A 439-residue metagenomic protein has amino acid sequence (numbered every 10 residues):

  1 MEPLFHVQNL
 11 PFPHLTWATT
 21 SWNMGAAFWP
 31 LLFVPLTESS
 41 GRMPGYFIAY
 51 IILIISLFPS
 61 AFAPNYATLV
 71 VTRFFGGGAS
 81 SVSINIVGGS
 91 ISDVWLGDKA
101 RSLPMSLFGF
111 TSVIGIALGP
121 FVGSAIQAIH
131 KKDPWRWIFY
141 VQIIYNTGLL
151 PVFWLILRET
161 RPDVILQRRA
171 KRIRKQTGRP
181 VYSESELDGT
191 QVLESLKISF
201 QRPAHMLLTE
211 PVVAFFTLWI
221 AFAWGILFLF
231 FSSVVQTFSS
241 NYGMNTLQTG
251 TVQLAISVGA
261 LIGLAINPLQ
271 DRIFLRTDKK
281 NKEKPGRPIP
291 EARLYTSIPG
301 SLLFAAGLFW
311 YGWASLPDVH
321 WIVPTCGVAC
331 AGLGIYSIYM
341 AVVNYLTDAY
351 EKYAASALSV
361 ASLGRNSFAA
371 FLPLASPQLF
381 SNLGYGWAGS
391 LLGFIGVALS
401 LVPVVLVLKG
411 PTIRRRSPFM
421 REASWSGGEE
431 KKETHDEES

Functional and structural regions predicted by a protein language model:
M1, R136-W137, I144-Y145, L150-I198 (+3 more regions): Intracellular terminal tails of multi-pass secondary transporters
F5-N9, T37-G41, F62-T68, A79 (+3 more regions): Helix-breaking motifs and short loop linkers at transmembrane-helix boundaries and internal kinks in secondary membrane
W17-P35, L254-N267: Central cavity-lining transmembrane alpha-helices of secondary-active solute carriers, predominantly the Major
P44-P59, A67, A260, K279-W310: Structural signature of the two symmetry-related core transmembrane helices
S56, T68-V82, S90, L294-A341: Hydrophobic core of transmembrane alpha-helices in multi-pass small-molecule transporters, especially MFS/SLC-type
T72-S112: Cytoplasmic helix-loop-helix junction between adjacent transmembrane helices in 12-TM secondary transporters
A100-K131, Y140-L149, I256-I266, S362-L372: Glycine-rich segments within core transmembrane alpha-helices of 12-TM secondary carriers
I198-L264, I338-N344: Extracytoplasmic gate region of multi-pass secondary transporters
